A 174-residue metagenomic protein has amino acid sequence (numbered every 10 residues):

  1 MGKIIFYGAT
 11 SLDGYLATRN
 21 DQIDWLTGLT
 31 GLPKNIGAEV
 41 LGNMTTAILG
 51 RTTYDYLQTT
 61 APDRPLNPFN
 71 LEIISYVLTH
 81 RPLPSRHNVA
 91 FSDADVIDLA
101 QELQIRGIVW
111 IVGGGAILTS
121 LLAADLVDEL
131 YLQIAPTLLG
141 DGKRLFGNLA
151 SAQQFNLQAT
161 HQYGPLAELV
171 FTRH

Functional and structural regions predicted by a protein language model:
M1-H174: Enzymes that bind and transform nitrogen-containing heteroaromatic metabolites
